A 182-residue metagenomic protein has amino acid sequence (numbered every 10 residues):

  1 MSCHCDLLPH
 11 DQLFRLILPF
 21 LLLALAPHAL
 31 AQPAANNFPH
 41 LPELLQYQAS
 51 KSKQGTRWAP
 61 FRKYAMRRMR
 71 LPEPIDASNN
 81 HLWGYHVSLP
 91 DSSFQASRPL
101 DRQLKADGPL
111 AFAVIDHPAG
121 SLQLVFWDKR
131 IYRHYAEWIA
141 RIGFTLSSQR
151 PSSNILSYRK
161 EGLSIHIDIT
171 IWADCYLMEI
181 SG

Functional and structural regions predicted by a protein language model:
M1-L13: N-terminal secretory signal peptides that target proteins for export/translocation
L13-P19: Sec-dependent signal peptide recognition, specifically the positively charged N-region followed immediately by
A26-P27: N-terminal signal peptide c-region/cleavage motif recognized by signal peptidases
N36-R70, Q123-G182: Non-cytosolic coordination micro-motifs
W58-S97: N-terminal, post-signal-peptide region of Sec/Tat-exported proteins
H81, H86-L156: Long, charged/polar, surface-exposed segments that mediate recognition or autoinhibition
